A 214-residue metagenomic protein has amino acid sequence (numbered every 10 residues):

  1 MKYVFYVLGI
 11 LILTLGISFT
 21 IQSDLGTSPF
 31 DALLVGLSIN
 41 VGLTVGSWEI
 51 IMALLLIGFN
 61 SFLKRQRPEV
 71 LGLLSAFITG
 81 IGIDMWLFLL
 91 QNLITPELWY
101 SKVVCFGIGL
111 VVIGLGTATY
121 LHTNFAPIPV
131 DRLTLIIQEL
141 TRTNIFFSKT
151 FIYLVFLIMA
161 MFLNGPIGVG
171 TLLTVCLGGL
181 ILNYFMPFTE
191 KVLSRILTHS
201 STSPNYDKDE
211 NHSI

Functional and structural regions predicted by a protein language model:
M1-I214: Extended, low-hydrophobicity, polar/charged segments
